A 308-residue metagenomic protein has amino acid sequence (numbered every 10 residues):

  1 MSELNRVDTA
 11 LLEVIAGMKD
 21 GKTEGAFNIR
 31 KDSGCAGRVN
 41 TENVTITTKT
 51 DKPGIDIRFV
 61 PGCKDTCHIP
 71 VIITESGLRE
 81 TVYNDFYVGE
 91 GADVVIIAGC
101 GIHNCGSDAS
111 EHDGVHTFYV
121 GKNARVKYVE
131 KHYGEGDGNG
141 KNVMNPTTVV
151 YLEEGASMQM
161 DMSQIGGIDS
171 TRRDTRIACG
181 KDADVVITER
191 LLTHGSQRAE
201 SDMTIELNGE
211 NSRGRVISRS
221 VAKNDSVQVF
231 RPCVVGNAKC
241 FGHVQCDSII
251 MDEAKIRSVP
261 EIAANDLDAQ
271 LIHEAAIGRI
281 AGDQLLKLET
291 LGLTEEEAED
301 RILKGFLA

Functional and structural regions predicted by a protein language model:
M1-I29: C-terminal functional modules
G25-K31, C35-L293, L303-A308: Conserved beta-strand/loop scaffold segments within soluble protein domains that form the structured core and edges
